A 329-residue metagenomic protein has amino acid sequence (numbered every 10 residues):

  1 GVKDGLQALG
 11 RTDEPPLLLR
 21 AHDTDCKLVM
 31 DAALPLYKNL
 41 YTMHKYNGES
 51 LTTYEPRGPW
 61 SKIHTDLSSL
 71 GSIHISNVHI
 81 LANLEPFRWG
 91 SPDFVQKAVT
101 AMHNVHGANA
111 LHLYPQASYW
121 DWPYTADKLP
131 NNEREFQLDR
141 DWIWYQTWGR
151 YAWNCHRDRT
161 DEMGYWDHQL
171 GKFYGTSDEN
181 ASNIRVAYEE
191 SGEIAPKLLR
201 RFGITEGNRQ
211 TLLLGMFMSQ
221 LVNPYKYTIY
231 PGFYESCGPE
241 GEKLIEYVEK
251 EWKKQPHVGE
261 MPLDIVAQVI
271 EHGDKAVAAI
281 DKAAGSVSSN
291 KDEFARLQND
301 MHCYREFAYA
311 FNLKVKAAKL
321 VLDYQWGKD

Functional and structural regions predicted by a protein language model:
G1-G192, P196-R200, N208, G215: Catalytic-core regions of glycoside hydrolase
P115, R134-D329: C-terminal non-catalytic alpha-helical accessory regions
